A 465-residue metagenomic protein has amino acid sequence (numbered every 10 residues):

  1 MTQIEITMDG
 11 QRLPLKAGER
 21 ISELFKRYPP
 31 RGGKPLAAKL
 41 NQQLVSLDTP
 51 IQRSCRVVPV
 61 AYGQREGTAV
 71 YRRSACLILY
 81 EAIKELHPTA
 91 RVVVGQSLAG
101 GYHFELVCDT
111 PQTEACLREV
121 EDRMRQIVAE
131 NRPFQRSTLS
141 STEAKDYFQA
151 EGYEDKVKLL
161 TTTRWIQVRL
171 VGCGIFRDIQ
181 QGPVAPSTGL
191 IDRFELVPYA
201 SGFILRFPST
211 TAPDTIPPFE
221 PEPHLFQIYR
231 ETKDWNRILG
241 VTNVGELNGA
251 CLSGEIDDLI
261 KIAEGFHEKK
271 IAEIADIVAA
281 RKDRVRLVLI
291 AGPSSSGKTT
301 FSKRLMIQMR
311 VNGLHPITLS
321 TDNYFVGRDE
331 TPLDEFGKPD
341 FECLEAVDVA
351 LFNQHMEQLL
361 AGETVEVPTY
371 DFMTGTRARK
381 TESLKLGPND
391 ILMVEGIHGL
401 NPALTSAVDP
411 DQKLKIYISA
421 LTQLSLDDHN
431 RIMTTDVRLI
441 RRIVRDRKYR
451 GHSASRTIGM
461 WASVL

Functional and structural regions predicted by a protein language model:
M1-C76, E81-L98, D109, D122-R123: Ubiquitin-like/PB1-type beta-grasp interaction modules and other compact soluble beta-rich domains
T49-V70, A82, R91-K282: Auxiliary tRNA-acceptor-end handling modules of aminoacyl-tRNA synthetases
K282, T405-L465: Conserved NTP phosphate-binding and transfer environment spanning the P-loop NTPase/kinase superfamily
V288-I290: Hydrophobic anchor at the beta1->P-loop junction of P-loop NTPases
K298: Conserved lysine of the Walker
F301, L305: Hydrophobic positions on the alpha1 helix immediately C-terminal to the Walker A/P-loop
I317, V326, E330-T374: Conserved nucleotide-sensing/catalytic segment adjacent to the nucleotide-binding pocket in NTP-handling enzymes
F352-Q412, I458-L465: Glycine-rich phosphate-binding loop used to anchor ATP phosphates in small-molecule kinases, encompassing both
